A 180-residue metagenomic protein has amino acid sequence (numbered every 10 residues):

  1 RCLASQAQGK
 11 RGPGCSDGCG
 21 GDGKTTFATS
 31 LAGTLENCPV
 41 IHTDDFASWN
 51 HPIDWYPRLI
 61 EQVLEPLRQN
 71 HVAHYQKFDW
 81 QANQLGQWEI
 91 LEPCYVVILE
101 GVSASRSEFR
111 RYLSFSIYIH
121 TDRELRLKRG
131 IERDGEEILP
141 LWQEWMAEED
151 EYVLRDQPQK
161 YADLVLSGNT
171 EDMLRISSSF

Functional and structural regions predicted by a protein language model:
R1-Q6, R111, F115, E132 (+2 more regions): NTP-dependent small-molecule kinase module
P13-C15: Short hydrophobic/aromatic beta-strand immediately N-terminal to the Walker A/P-loop
C19: P-loop (Walker A) phosphate-binding loop of NTP-binding proteins
K24: Conserved lysine of the Walker
F27: Hydrophobic positions on the alpha1 helix immediately C-terminal to the Walker A/P-loop
P39-L99: Conserved nucleotide-sensing/catalytic segment adjacent to the nucleotide-binding pocket in NTP-handling enzymes
G86-D134, R155: ATP-dependent NMP and nucleoside kinases share a basic, alpha-helical "lid"
Y118-I119, R123-L125, E136-D150: Anionic, Ser/Thr-rich low-complexity intrinsically disordered regions
